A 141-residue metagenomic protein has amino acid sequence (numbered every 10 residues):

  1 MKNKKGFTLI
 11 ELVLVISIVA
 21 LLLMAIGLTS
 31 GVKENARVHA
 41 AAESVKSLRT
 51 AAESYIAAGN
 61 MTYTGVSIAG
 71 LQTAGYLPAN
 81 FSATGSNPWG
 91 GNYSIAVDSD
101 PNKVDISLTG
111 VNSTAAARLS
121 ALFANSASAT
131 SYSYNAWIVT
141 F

Functional and structural regions predicted by a protein language model:
M1-S30: N-terminal single-pass transmembrane signal-anchor helix
V13-L14, G31, A36, G90: Glycine-centered flexibility motif
V19, L77, S128-A129: A general structural signal for well-ordered secondary-structure junctions
G31-G70: Conserved hydrophobic/amphipathic alpha-helical signal-anchor segments
A57-A115, T140: Extracellular/periplasmic head regions of type IV pilus-like filament subunits
N112-F141: Low-complexity, S/T/G/P-rich flexible repeat/linker segments used as non-globular hinges and stalks within
